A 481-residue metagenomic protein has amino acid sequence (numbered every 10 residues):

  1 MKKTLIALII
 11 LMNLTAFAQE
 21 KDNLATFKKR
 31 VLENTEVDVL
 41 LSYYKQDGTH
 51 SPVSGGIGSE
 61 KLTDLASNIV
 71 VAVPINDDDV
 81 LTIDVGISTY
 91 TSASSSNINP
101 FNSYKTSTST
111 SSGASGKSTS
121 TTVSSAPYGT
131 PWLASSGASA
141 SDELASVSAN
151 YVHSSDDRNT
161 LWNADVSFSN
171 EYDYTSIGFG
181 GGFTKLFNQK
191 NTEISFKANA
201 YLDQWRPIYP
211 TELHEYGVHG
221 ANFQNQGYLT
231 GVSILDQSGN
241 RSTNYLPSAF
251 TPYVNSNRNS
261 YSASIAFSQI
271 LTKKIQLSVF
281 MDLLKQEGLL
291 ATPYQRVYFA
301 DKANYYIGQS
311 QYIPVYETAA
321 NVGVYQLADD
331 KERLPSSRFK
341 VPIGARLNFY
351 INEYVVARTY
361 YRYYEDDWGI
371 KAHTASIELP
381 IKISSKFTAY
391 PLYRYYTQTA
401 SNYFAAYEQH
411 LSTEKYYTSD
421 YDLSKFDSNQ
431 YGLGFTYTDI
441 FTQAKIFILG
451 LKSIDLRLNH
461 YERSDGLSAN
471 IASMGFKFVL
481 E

Functional and structural regions predicted by a protein language model:
Q19-T35, P74-V80, D156-N159, N188-E193 (+7 more regions): Short loop/turn motifs that connect adjacent beta-strands in outer-membrane beta-barrel proteins
V39-L41, I83-V85, A164, I194-A198 (+5 more regions): Membrane-embedded beta-strand positions of outer-membrane beta-barrel proteins
L41-D47, I87-T91, E143, V166-Y172 (+10 more regions): Transmembrane beta-strands of outer-membrane beta-barrel pores
Y43-A66, F250: Surface-exposed strand-loop-strand hairpins of Gram-negative outer-membrane beta-barrel proteins
S51-V53, D84-V147, E193-K273, L392-L449: Outer-membrane beta-barrel translocator/channel fold
K61-S67, S141-V147, T175-F179, N257-A263 (+4 more regions): Residues that define the transmembrane beta-barrel architecture of outer-membrane proteins
I69-V73, V147-H153, G181-K185, A263-Q269 (+5 more regions): Residues on the lipid-exposed face of transmembrane beta-strands in outer-membrane beta-barrel proteins
A134, L284, L289-S337, P342-R346 (+6 more regions): Outer membrane beta-barrel transmembrane domains
